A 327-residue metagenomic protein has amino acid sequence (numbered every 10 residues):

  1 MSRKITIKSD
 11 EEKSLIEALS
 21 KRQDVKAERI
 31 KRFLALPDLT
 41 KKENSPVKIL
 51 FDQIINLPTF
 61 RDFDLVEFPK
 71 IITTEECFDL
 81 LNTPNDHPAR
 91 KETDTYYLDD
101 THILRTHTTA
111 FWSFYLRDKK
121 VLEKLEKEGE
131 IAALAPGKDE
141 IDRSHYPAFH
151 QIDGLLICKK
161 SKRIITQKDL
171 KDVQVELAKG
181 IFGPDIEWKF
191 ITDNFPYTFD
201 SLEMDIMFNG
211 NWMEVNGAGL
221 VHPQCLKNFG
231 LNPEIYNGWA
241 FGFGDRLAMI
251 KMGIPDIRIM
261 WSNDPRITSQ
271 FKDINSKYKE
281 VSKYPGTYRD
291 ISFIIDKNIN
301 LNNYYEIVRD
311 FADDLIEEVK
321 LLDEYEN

Functional and structural regions predicted by a protein language model:
S2-H145, I157, W212-A240: Class II aminoacyl-tRNA synthetase-like tRNA-binding/catalytic domains
L39-E43, I152-K168, R289-K297: Short histidine-centered catalytic/ligand-binding loop motif
E43-F51, R163-Q174, K297-Y305: Generic alpha-helical secondary structure
P58-F63, K179-E187, R309-K320: Short secondary-structure junctions
D64-T93, P184-G210, L321-N327: Beta-rich nucleic-acid/ligand-interaction surfaces
E126, Y146-K179, N228-S262: A conserved active-site cap/scaffold subdomain adjacent to cofactor or substrate pockets
I141-F149, V281-K283, N327: Short glycine/proline-enriched loop/turn "hinge" motifs that connect secondary-structure elements and lie
I191-N327: A carboxyl-terminal module marker
